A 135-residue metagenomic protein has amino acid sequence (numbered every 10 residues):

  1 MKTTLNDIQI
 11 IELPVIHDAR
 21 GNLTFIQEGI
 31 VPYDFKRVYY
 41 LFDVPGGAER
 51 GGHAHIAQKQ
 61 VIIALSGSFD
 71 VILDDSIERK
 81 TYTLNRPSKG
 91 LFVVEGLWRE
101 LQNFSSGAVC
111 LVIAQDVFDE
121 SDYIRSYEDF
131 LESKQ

Functional and structural regions predicted by a protein language model:
M1-K89, S106-G107, V112-I113, D119-D129 (+1 more regions): Non-catalytic, conserved peripheral segments adjacent to functional cores
R86-G90, G96-N103: Well-ordered alpha/beta subsegment
